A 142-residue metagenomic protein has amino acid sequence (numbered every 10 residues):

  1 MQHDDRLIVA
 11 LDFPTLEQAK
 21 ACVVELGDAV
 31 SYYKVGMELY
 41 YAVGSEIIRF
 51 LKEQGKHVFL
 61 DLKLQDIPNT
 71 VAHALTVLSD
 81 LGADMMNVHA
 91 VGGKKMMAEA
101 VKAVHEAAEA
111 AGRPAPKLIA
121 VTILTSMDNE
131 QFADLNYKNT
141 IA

Functional and structural regions predicted by a protein language model:
M1-A21, E109-A115: N-terminal amphipathic alpha-helix/helix-capping segment at the start of soluble metabolic enzymes
H3-D4, T70-A142: Conserved anion-binding
D5-L11, Y33-V35, V58-L62, M86-V88 (+1 more regions): Hydrophobic faces of well-ordered beta-strands that scaffold small-molecule active sites in alpha/beta enzyme cores
A29-A42: N-terminal beta-alpha supersecondary unit
K34-M37, I48-I67: Active-site cofactor/substrate anionic-group-binding motifs, chiefly glycine- and Lys/Arg-rich phosphate-binding loops
Y41-A42, I67-T70: Active-site beta->alpha loop and helix N-cap motifs at the rims of alpha/beta catalytic domains
